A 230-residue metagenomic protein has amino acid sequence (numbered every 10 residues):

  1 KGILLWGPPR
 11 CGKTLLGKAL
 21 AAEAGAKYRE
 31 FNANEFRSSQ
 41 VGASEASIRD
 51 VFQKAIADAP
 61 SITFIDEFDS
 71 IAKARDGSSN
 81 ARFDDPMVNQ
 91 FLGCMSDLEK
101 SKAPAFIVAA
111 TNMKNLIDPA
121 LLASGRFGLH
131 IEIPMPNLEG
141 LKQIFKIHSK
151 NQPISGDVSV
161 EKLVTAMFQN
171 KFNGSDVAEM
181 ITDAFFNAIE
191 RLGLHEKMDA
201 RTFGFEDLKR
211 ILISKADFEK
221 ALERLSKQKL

Functional and structural regions predicted by a protein language model:
K1-A166, F172: Walker A/P-loop NTP-binding motif of AAA+ ATPase domains
V51, S124-G125, E179-I181, D217: Non-transmembrane, interaction-prone segments in cytosolic or luminal domains
Q53, K146, G204-E206, E219: Compositionally biased, low-structure terminal segments
E67, D176, D217: Ca2+-coordinating acidic residues in Ca2+-binding motifs
Q90, C94, I144, M180-D183 (+2 more regions): Generic recognition of well-ordered alpha-helical segments
P136-L138, A216, E223-L225: Generic structural motif
M167-I213, E223-Q228: AAA+ ATPase "lid" subdomain C-terminal helix
